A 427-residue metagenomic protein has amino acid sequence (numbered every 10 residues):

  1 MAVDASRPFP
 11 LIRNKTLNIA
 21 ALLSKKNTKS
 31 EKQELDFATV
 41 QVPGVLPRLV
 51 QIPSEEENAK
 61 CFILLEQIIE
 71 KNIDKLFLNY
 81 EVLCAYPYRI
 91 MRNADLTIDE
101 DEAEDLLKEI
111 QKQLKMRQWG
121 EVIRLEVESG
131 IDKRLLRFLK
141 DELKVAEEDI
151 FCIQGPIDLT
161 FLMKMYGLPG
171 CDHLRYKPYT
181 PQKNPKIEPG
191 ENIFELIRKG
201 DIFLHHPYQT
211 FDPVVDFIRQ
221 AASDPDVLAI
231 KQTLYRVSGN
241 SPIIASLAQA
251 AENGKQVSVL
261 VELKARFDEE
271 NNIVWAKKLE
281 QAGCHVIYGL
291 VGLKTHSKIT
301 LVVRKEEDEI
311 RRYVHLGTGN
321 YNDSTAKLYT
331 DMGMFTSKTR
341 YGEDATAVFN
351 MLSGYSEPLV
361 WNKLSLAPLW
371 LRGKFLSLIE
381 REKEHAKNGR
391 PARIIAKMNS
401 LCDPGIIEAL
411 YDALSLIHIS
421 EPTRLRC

Functional and structural regions predicted by a protein language model:
M1-L228, I244-S246, D412-L416: N-terminal non-catalytic structural scaffold regions of very large proteins
S6, Y176-Q182, I187-E188, D344-M398 (+2 more regions): Flexible, glycine-rich loop/tail regions that form catalytic "lids" or insertion modules at the edges of active sites
A59-Y80, Y88-I90, L301-L376, E380: Signature of lipid phosphatidyltransferase scaffolds
M116-I123, D224-K231, E252-L260, A282-G283 (+1 more regions): Short, surface-exposed connector motifs at secondary-structure boundaries
R124-I131, K231-S238, L260-D268, I395-L401: Conserved short loop/turn motifs at secondary-structure junctions
I243-N253, W275-L279, A409-L416: Catalytic-core regions built around general acid/base machinery
V261-Y329: Phosphate/diphosphate-binding loops
S415-C427: Residue-level detector of conserved catalytic or cofactor/ligand-binding positions in enzyme active sites
